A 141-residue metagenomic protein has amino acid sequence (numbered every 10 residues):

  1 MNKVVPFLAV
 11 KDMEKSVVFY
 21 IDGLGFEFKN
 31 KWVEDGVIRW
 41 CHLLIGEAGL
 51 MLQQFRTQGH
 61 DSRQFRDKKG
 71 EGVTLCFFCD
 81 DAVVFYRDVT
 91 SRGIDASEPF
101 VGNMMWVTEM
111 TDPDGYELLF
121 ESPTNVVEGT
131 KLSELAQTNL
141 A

Functional and structural regions predicted by a protein language model:
M1-F7, E27-F77, Y86-T111, S122-A141: Vicinal oxygen chelate
S16-I21, V89, G115: Conserved active-site tyrosine of GNAT-family acetyltransferases
D112-L118: Short, glycine-anchored, charge-dense loop/turn motifs used at functional sites
